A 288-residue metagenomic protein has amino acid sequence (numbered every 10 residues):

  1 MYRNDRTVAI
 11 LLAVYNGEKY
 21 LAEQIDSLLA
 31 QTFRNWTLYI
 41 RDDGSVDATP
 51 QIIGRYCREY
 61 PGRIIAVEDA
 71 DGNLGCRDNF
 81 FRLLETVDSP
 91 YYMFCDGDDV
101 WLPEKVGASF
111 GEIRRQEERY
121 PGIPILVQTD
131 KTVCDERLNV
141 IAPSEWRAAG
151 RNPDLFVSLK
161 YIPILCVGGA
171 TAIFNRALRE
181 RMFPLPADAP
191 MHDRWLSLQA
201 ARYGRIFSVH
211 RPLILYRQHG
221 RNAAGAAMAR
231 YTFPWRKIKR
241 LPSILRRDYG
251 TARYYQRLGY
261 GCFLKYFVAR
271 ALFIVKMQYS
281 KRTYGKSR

Functional and structural regions predicted by a protein language model:
M1-M228: Nucleotide-sugar donor-binding/catalytic module of glycosyltransferases that assemble extracellular/cell-envelope
A229-R288: Terminal low-complexity segments of carbohydrate-biosynthetic enzymes
